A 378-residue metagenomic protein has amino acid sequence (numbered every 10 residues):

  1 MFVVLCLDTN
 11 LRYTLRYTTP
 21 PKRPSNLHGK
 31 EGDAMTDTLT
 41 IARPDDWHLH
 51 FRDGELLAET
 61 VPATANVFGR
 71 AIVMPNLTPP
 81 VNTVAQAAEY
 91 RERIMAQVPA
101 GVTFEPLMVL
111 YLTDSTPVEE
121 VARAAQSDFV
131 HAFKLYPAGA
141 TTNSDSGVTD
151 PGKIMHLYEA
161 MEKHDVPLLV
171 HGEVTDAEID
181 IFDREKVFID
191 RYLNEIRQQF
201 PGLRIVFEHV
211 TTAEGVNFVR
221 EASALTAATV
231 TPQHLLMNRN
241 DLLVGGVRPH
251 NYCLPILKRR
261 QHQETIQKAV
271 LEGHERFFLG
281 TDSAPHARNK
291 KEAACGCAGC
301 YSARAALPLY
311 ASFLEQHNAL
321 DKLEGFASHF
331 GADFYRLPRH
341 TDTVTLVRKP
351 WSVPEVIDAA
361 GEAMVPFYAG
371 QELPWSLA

Functional and structural regions predicted by a protein language model:
Y17-A34: Short, Lys/Arg-enriched N-terminal segments with co-localized hydrophobic residues within the first ~10-30 amino acids
M35-A65: Replace "His-x-His-based motif
R43-G54, L168-V174, V230, S283: Histidine-centered catalytic micro-motifs
D45-W47, T60-A85, G101-T113, F129-N143 (+2 more regions): Divalent metal-dependent hydrolysis catalytic cores, especially in the metallo-beta-lactamase
E120-L135, N143-L279: Histidine/acidic residue-rich metal-binding segments in metalloenzymes
Q198, E272-R339: His/Asp/Glu-enriched, well-ordered alpha-helical/loop segment that forms or immediately abuts the divalent-metal
L307-A378: Mid-to-C-terminal alpha-helical segments outside catalytic/metal-binding sites
